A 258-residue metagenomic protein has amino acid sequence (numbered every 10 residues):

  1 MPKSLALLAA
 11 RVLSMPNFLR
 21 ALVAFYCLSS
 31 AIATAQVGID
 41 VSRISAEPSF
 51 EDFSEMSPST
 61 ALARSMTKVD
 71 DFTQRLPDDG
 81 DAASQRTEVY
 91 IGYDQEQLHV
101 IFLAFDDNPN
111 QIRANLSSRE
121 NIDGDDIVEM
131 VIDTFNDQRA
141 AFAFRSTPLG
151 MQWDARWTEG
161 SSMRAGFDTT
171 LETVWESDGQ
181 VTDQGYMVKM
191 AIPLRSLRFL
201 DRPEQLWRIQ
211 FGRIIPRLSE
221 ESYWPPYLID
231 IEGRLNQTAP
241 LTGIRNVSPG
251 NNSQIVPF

Functional and structural regions predicted by a protein language model:
M1-N17: N-terminal secretory signal peptides that target proteins for export/translocation
A6, P16, A31-I32, G179: Serine/proline-rich low-complexity intrinsically disordered segments, especially terminal tails, linkers
A10-L13, C27, A33: Intrinsic disorder/low-complexity segments in short proteins, especially the signal peptide and propeptide regions
P16-L19, D125: Residue-level micro-sites within transmembrane alpha helices that shape and flank functional polar/acidic positions
R20-S30: Bacterial N-terminal signal peptides
A35-F258: Structural preference for beta-rich elements and adjacent junctions enriched in aromatics
